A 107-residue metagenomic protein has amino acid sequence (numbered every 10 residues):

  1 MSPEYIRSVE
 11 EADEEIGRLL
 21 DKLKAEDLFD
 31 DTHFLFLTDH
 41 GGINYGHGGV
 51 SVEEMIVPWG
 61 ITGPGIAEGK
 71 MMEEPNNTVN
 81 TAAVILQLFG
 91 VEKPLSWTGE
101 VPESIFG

Functional and structural regions predicted by a protein language model:
M1-E4, I66: Short amphipathic alpha-helical segments at helix-loop
P3-D13, M72-V79, S96: Soluble non-cytosolic domains of exported or imported proteins
S8-V52, I85: Metal-dependent active-site segment of extracytoplasmic phospho-/sulfohydrolases and closely related
L19-D27, E68-N76, K93-T98: Low-complexity, flexible helical/coil segments
V50-E92: Substrate-binding rim/cap in mid-to-C-terminal beta-strand-loop elements of soluble/periplasmic
V91-G107: Polar, surface-exposed loop/tail segments that function as active-site lids or cofactor/substrate-recognition elements
